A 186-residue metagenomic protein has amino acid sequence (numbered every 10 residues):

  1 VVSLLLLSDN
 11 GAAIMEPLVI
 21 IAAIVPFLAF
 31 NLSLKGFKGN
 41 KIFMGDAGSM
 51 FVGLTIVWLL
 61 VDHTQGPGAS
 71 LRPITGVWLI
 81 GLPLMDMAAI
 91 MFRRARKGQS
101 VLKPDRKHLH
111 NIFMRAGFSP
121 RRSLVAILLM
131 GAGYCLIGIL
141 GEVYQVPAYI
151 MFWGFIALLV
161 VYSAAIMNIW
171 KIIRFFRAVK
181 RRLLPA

Functional and structural regions predicted by a protein language model:
V1-A186: Alpha-helical transmembrane segments
